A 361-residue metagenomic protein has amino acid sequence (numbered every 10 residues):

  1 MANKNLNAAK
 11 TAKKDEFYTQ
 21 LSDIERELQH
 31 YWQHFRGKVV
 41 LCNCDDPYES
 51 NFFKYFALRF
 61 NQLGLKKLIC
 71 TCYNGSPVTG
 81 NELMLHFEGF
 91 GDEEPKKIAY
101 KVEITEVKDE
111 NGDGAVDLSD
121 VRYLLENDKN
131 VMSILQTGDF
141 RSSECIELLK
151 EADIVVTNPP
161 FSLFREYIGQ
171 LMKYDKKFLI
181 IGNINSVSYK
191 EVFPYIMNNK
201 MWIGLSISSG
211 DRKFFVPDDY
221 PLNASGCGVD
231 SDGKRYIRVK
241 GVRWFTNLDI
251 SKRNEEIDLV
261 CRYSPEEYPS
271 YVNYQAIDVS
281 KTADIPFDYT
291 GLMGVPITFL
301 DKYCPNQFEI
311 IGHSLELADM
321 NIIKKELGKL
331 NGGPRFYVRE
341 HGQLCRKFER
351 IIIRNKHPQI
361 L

Functional and structural regions predicted by a protein language model:
M1-L361: Class I S-adenosyl-L-methionine-dependent methyltransferase catalytic core
